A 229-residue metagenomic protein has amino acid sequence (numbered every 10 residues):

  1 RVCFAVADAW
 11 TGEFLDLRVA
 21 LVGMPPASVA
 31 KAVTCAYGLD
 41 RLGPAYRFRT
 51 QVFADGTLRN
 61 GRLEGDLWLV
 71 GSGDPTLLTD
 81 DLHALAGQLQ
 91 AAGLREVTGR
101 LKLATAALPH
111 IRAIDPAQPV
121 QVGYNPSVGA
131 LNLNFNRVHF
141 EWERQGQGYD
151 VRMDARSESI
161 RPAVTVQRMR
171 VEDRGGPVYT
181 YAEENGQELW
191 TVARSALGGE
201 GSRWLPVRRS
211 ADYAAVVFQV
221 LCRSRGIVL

Functional and structural regions predicted by a protein language model:
R1-R18: A short, well-structured edge-of-sheet supersecondary motif
A5, T34-R41: Residue-level detector of alpha-helical secondary structure
T11-G12, K31, F218: Generic low-polarity alpha-helical segments
L17-Y37: Short active-site loop at a secondary-structure junction that contains or immediately precedes the catalytic residue(s)
D40-L229: Conserved serine DD-peptidase/penicillin-binding transpeptidase domain and beta-lactam-recognizing active-site
